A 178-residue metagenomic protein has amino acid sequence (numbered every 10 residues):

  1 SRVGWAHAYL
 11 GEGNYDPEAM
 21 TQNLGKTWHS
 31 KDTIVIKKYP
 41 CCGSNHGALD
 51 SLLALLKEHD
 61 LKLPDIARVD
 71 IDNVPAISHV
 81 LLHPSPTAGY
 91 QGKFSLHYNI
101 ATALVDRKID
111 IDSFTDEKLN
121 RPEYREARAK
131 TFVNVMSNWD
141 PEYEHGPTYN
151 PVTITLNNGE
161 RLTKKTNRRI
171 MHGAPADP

Functional and structural regions predicted by a protein language model:
S1-P178: Terminal-appendage/accessory-domain detector
